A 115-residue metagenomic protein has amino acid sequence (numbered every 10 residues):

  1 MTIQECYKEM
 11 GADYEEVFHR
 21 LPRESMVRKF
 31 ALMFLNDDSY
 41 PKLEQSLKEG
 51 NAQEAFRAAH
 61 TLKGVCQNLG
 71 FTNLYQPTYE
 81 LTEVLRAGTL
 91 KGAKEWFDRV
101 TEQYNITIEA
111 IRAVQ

Functional and structural regions predicted by a protein language model:
M1, R23-E24, F71-Y75: Short, structured coil/loop segments at alpha-helix boundaries
I3-E5: Intrinsically disordered or compositionally simple regulatory linkers and C-terminal tails in signal-transduction
Y7-M10, N36, L74: Generic alpha-helical segment signature
A12-T61, K91-Q115: Long, amphipathic alpha-helical coiled-coil segments characteristic of histidine-phosphotransfer scaffolds
S39, N51, A55-A58, C66-R86: Short, well-ordered alpha-helical segments that carry or flank key catalytic/ligand-binding motifs at enzyme/regulatory
